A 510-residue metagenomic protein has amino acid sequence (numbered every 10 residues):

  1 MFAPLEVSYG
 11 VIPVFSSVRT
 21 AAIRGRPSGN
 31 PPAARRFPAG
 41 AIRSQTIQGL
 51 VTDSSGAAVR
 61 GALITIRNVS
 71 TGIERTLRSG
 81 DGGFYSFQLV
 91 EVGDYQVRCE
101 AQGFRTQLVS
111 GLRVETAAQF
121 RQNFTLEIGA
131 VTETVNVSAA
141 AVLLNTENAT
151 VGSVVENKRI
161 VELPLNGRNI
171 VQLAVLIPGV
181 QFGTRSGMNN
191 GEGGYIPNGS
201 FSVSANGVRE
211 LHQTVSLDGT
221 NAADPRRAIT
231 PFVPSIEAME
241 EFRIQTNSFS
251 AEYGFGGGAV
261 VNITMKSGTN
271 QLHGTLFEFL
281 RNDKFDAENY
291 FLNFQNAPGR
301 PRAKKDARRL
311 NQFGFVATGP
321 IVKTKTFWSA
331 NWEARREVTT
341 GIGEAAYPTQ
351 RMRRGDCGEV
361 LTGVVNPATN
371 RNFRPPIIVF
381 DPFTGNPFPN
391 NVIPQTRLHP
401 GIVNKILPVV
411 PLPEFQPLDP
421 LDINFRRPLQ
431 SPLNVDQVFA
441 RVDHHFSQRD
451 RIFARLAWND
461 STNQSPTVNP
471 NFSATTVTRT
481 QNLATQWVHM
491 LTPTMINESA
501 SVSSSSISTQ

Functional and structural regions predicted by a protein language model:
M1, V502-S505: N-terminal regions encompassing targeting/leader/pre-sequences
F2-V7, V11-G25, P32-E156, S235: Periplasm-facing N-terminal accessory domains of Gram-negative outer-membrane beta-barrel systems
S28-P31, A222: Short coil-to-helix leader/linker segments, especially the first N-terminal amphipathic alpha-helix with its helix
S54, V69-T71, Q102-F104, R281 (+3 more regions): Short coil/turn motifs at secondary-structure junctions
G56, I64, T106, N221 (+2 more regions): Short hydrophobic/aromatic residue motifs in ordered secondary structure
E133, V142-S204, V208-A251, F255-Q486 (+2 more regions): Acidic, glycine-rich flexible loop segments
